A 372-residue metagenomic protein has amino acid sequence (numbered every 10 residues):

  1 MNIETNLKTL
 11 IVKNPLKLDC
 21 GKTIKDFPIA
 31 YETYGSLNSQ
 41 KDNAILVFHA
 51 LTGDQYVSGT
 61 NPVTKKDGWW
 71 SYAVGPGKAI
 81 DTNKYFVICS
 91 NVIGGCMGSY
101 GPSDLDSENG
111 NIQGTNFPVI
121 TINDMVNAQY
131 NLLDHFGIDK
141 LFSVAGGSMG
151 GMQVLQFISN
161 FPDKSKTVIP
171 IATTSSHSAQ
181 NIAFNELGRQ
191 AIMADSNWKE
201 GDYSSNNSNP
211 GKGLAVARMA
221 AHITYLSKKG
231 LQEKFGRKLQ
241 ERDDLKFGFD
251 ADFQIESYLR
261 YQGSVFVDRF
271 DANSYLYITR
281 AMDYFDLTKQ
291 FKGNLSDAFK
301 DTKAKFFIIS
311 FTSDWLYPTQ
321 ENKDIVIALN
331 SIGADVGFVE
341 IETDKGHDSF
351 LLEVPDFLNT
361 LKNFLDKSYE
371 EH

Functional and structural regions predicted by a protein language model:
M1-V47: Catalytic-loop region of hydrolases
E32, L37-D106: N-terminal cap/lid subdomain of alpha/beta-hydrolase-fold enzymes
K66-D67, K78-H135, I182, E186-S204: Cap/lid segment of the alpha/beta-hydrolase catalytic domain
G151-P162, V168: Short glycine-enriched nucleophile-adjacent loop and the immediately C-terminal alpha-helix near the catalytic center
P170-V265: Alpha/beta-hydrolase-fold enzymes
F291-L295, P318-L329: Short alpha-helix in the alpha/beta-hydrolase fold that links the catalytic acid
T302, I308-S310: Short beta-strand/loop motif that positions the catalytic acidic residue of the alpha/beta-hydrolase fold
D324, N330-H372: Catalytic active-site module of serine/aspartate enzymes centered on a nucleophile-bearing elbow/loop
